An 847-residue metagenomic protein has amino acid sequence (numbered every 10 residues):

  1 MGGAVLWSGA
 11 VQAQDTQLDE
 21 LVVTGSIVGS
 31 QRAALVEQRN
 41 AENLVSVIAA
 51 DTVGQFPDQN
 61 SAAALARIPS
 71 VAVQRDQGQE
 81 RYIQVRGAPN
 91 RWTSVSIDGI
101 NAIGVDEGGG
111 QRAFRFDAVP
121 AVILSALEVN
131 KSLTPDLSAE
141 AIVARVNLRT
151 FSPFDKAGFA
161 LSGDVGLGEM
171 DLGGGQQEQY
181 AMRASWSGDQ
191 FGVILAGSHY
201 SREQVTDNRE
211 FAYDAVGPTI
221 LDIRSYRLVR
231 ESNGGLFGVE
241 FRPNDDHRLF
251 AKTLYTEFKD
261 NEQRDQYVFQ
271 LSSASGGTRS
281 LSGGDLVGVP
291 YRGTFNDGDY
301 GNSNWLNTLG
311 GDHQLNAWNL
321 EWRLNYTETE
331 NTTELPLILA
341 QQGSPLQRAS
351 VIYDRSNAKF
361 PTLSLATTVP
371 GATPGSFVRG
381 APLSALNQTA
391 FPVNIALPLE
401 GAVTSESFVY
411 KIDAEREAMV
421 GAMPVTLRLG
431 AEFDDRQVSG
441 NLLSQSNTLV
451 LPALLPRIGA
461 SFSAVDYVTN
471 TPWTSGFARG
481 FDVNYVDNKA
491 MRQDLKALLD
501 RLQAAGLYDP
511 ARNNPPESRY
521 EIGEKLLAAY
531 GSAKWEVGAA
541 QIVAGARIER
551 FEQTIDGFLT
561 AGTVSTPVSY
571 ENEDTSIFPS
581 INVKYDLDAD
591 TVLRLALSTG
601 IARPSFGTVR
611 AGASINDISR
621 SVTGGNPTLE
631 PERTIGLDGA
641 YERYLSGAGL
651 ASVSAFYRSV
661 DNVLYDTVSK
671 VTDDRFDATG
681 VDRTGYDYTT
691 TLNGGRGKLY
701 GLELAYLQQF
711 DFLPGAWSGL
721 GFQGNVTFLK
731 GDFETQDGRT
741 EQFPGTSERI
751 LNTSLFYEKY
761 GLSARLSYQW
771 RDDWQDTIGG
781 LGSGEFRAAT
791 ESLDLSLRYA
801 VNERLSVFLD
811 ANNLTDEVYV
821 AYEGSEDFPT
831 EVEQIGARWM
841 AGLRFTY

Functional and structural regions predicted by a protein language model:
V22-F56, Y82, N90, I100: N-terminal periplasmic "start-of-domain" segments of outer-membrane beta-barrel proteins
A62-I103, K131: Extracytoplasmic beta-strand/coil segments of soluble accessory domains associated with Gram-negative outer-membrane
N101, Q437-S439, E552, Y585 (+5 more regions): Surface-exposed extracellular loop regions of Gram-negative outer-membrane beta-barrel proteins, predominantly
A102, D117-D164, P714, T846: A beta-strand signature from Gram-negative outer-membrane beta-barrel systems, especially the internal plug domain
L172-L271, R292, N296, Y300-N316 (+1 more regions): Transmembrane beta-barrel wall of Gram-negative outer-membrane proteins
V289-L306, N514, S518-K525, N572 (+7 more regions): Outer-membrane beta-barrel signature, preferentially recognizing the C-terminal barrel domain of Gram-negative
F656-S659, F676-I778: Gram-negative outer-membrane beta-barrel transporters
D661, W770-T777, R798-Y847: C-terminal beta-signal and adjacent terminal beta-strands/loops of Gram-negative outer-membrane beta-barrel proteins
